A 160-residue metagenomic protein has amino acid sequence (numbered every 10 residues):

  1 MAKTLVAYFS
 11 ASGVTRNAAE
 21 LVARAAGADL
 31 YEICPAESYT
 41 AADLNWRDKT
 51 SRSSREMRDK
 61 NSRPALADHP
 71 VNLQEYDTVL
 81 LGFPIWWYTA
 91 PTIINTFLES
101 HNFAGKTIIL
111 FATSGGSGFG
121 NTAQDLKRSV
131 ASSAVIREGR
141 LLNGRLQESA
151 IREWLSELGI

Functional and structural regions predicted by a protein language model:
M1-L81, Y88-A90, N95-E99, S132 (+1 more regions): N-terminal beta1-alpha1-beta2 submodule of the flavodoxin-like/Rossmannoid cofactor-binding fold
F83-P84, A112: Conserved strand-to-loop "acid loop" that flanks and positions the catalytic carboxylate
N102: Short aromatic/basic micro-patch
I109-L146: Short, glycine-/small-residue-rich phosphate/pyrophosphate-handling segment
